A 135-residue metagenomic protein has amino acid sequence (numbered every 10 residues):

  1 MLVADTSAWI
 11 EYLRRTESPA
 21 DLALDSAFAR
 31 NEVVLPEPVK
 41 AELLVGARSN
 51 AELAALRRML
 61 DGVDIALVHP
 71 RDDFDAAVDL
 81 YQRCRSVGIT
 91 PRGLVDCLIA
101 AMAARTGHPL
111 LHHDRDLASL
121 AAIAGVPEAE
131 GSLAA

Functional and structural regions predicted by a protein language model:
M1, A100, A104-A135: Acidic, PIN/NYN-like endoribonuclease modules and their adjacent C-terminal/linker elements
M1-L35, V45-R58, A135: Short, well-structured N-terminal submotif of metal-dependent ribonuclease cores
T6, E37, V95-C97: Conserved glycosyltransferase catalytic-site signature
W9-I10, K40-L43, L117: A generic structural signal for short hydrophobic patches within well-formed alpha-helices
S26-F28, C84, A103, A121: A generic structural signal for well-ordered alpha-helical segments
V34, A66, A129: General small-molecule cofactor/ligand-binding pocket signal
A66-H113: Active-site neighborhoods of divalent-metal-dependent phosphate/nucleic-acid chemistry enzymes
